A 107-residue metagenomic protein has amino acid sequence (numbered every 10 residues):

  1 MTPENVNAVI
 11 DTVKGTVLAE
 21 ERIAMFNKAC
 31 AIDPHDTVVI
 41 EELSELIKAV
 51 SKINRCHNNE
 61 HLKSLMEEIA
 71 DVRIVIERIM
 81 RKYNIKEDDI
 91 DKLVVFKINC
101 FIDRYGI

Functional and structural regions predicted by a protein language model:
T2-I107: Flexible "arm" and connector segments at domain edges
